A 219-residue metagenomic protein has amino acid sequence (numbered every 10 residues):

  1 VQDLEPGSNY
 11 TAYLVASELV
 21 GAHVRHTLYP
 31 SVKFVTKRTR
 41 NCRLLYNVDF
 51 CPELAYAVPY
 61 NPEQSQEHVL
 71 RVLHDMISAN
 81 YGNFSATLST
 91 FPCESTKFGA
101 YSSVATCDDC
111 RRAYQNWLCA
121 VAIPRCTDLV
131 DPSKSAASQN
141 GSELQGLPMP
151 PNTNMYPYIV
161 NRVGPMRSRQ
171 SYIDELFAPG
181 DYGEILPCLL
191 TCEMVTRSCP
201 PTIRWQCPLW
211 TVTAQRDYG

Functional and structural regions predicted by a protein language model:
V1-K37: Beta-strand-enriched, solvent-exposed domains that form extended recognition/catalytic surfaces
H23-G219: Mature extracellular/luminal domains of secreted and GPI-anchored eukaryotic proteins, especially small
